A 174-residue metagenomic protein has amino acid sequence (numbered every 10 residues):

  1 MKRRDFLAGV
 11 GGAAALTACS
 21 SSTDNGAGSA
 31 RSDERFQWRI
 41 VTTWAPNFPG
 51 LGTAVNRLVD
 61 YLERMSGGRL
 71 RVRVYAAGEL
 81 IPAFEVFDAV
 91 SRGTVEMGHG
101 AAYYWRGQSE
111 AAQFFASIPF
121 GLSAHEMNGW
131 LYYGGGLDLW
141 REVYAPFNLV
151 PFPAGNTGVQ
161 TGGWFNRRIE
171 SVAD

Functional and structural regions predicted by a protein language model:
D5-D24: N-terminal export signals
S20-T42, E63-L70, A145, R168-A173: Immediate post-signal peptide segment of exported/extracytoplasmic ligand-binding proteins
R39-N56, A77-I81: Extracytoplasmic "Venus flytrap"
F48-R73, G135: Short, polar/charged alpha-helical segment
A54-L58, P82-V86, G136, W140: Stable alpha-helical elements in mature extracytoplasmic
D60-E63, S91, A101-D174: Contiguous mixed-secondary-structure segments that line small-molecule binding/active-site clefts of soluble domains
G68-L70, V86-G100: Alpha-to-beta junction loops
V72-I81, P153, D174: Short beta-strand-to-loop elements that line the ligand-binding cleft of bilobed periplasmic-binding protein-like
